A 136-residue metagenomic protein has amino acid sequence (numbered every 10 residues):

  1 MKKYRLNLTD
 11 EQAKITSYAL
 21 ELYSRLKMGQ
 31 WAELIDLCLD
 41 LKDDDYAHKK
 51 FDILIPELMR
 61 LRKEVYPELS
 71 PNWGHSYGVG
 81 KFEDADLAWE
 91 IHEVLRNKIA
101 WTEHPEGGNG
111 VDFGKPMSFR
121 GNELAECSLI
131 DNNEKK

Functional and structural regions predicted by a protein language model:
M1-K136: Positively charged, low-complexity terminal tracts and the immediately adjacent first secondary-structure elements
